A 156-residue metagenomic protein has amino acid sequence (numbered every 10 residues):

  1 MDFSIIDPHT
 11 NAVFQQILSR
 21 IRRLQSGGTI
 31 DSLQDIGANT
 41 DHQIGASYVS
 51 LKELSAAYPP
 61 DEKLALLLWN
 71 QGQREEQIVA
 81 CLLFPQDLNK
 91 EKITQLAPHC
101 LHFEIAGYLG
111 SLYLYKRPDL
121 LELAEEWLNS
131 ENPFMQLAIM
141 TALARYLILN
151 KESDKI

Functional and structural regions predicted by a protein language model:
M1-I156: Alpha-helical scaffold domains
